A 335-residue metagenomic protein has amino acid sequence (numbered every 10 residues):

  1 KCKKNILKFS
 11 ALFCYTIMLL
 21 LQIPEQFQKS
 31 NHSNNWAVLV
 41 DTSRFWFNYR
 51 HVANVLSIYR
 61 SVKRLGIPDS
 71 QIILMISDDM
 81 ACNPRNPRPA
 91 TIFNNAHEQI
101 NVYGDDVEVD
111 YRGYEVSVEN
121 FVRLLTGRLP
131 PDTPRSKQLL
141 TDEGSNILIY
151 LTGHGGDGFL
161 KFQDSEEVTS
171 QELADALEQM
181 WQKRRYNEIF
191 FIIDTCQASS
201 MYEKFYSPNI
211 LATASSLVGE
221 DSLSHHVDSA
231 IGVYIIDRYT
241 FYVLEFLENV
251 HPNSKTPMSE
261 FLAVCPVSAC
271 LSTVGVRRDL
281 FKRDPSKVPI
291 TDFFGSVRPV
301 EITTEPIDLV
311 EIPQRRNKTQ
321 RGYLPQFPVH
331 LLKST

Functional and structural regions predicted by a protein language model:
K1-Y15, E25: Classical eukaryotic N-terminal signal peptides for Sec-dependent ER targeting/secretion, especially the positively
T16-T335: Cysteine endopeptidase catalytic domains of the caspase/legumain-like
